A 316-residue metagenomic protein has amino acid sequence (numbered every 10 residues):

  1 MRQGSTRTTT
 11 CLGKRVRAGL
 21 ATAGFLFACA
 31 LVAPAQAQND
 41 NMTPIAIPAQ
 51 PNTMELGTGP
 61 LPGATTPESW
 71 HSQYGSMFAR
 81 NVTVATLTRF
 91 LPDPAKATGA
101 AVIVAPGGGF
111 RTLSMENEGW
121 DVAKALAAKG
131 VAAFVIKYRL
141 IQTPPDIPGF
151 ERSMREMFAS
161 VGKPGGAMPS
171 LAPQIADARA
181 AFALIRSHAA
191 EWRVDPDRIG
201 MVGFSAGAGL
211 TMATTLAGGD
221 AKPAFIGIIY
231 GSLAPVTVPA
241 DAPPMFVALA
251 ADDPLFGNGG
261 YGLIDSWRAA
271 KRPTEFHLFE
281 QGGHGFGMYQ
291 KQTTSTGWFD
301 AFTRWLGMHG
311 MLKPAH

Functional and structural regions predicted by a protein language model:
Q3-A23: Bacterial N-terminal signal peptides that target proteins for export
L26-Q36: C-terminal segment of classical bacterial N-terminal signal peptides
T53, P60-V102, G107-W192, T294: Serine-hydrolase catalytic machinery in alpha/beta-hydrolase-like enzymes
A172-A242: Primarily recognizes the serine-hydrolase "nucleophile elbow" in alpha/beta-hydrolase and SGNH/GDSL folds
V247-L249: Short beta-strand/loop motif that positions the catalytic acidic residue of the alpha/beta-hydrolase fold
A251-P254, Q281-G283: Acidic beta-to-alpha connecting loop that harbors the catalytic carboxylate
P254-G260: Conserved alpha/beta-hydrolase "acid-adjacent" motif
R268, P273-H316: C-terminal catalytic histidine-bearing segment of alpha/beta-hydrolase fold enzymes
